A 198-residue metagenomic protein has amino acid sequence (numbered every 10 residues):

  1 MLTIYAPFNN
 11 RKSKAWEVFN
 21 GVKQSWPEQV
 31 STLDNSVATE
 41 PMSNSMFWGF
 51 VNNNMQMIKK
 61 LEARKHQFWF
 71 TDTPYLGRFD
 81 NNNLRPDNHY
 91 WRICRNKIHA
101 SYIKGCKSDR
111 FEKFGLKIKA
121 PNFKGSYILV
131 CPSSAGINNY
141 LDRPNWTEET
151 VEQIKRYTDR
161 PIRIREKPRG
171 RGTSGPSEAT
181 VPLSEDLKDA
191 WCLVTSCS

Functional and structural regions predicted by a protein language model:
M1-M55, G136-I137, T158-P161: N-terminal pre-catalytic "stem/leader" segment of glycosyltransferase-like enzymes
A6-N10, C131, N145-S184: Catalytic donor nucleotide-activated moiety binding site of glycosyltransferases and closely related
S13-K14, N53-Q56, L76-D80, G136-Y140 (+1 more regions): Short catalytic/ligand-binding loop motif for oxyanion handling, primarily in non-cytosolic enzymes, centered on
T32-T39, N53, E166-S198: Donor nucleotide-activated moiety binding/catalytic core segment of transferases that use nucleotide-activated donors
S43-N44, Y127, C192: Structural motif
W48, F70-T73, R165: Generic beta-sheet signal
A63-Q67: A short helix->loop->beta-strand "cap" motif at the edges of active sites that frequently abuts
F68-Y140: A nucleotide-sugar donor-handling region in carbohydrate enzymes
